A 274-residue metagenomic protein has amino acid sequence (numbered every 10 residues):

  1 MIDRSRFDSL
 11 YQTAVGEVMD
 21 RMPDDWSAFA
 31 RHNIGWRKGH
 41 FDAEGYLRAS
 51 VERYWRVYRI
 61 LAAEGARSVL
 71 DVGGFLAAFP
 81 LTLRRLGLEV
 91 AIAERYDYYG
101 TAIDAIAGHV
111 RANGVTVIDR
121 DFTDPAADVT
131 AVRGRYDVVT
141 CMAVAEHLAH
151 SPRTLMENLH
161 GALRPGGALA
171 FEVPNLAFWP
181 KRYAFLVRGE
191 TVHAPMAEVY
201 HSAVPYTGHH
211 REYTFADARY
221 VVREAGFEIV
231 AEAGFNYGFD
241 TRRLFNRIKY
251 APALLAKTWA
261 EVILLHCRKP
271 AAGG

Functional and structural regions predicted by a protein language model:
M1-D20: N-terminal auxiliary segments of SAM/dcSAM-dependent transferases
E17-R21, W26-F29, N33, K38-E44 (+7 more regions): S-adenosyl-L-methionine-dependent methyltransferase catalytic module, highlighting the catalytic core
R48-A66: Conserved alpha-helix/loop element of class I SAM-dependent methyltransferases that forms part of the SAM/SAH-binding
G65-F75: Conserved class I S-adenosyl-L-methionine
S68, E89-A91, E228: Residues at the starts of beta-strands that form the adenosine-phosphate
L76-P125: Class I SAM-dependent methyltransferase SAM/SAH-binding core
D128-V139: A short acidic, Gly/Pro-enriched loop at the edge of an enzyme's catalytic core that lines a small-molecule cofactor
